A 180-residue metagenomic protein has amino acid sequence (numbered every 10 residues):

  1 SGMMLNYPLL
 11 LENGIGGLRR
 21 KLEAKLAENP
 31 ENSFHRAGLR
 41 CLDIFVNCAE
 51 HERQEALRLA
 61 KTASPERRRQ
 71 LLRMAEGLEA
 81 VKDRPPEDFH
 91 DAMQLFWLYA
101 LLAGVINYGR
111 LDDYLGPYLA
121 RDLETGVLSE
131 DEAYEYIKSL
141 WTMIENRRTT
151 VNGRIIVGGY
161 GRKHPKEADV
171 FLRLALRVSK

Functional and structural regions predicted by a protein language model:
S1-G38, E66, Q70, G77 (+1 more regions): Conserved catalytic cores of very large enzyme subunits
R36-E50: Extended non-globular scaffold/tether segments
A49-L57, G116: Extended amphipathic alpha-helical scaffold segments
A60-E66: A conserved hydrophobic secondary-structure block that centers on an alpha-helix together with its immediately flanking
